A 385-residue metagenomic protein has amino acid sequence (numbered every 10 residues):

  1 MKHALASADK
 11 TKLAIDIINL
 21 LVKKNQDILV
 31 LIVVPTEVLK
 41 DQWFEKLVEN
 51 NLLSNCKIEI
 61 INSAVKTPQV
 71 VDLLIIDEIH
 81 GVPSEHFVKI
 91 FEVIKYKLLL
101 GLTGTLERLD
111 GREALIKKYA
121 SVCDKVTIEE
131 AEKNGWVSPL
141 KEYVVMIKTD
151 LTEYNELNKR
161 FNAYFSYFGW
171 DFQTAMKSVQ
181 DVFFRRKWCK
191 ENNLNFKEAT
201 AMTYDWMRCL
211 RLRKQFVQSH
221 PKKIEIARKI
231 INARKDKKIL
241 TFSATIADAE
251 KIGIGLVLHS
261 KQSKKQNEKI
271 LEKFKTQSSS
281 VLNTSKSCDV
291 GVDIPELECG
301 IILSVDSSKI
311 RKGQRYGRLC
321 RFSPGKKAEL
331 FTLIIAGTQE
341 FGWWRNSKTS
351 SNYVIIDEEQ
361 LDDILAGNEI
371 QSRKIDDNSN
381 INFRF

Functional and structural regions predicted by a protein language model:
A6-V22, Q26-L47, H86, I246-A247: Conserved Walker A/P-loop ATP-binding site and its immediately adjacent core in helicase/helicase-like ATPase domains
I17-I18, E156, N162-A163, R211-K251: Conserved interdomain hinge at the start of the Helicase C-terminal
D41-E45, K238-F242, A247-V292, R311: Conserved helicase ATPase core of P-loop NTP-dependent helicases/translocases
L52-L73, V82, F274-V290: Conserved two-lobed SF2 helicase motor
D72-L74, N283, V290-D306, R311-K312 (+1 more regions): A short beta-strand element within the Helicase C-terminal
D77-E78: Walker B catalytic acidic pair
S84-L140: Post-DEXD/H (motif II) to motif III coupling segment of the RecA-like Helicase ATP-binding lobe
R318-S347: Conserved segment of the helicase C-terminal RecA-like domain
